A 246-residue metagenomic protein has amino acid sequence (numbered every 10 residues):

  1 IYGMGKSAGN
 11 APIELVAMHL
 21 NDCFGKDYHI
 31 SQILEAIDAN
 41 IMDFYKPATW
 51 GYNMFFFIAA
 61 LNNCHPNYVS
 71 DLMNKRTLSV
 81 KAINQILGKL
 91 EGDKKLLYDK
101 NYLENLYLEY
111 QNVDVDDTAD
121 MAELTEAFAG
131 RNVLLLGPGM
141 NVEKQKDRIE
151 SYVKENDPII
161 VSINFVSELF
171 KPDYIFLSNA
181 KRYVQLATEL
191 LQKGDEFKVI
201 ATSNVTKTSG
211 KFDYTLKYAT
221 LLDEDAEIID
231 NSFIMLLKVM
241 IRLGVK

Functional and structural regions predicted by a protein language model:
I1, L134-N141, N164, S232 (+2 more regions): Glycine-rich anion-binding loop/nest that anchors nucleotide
I1-A122: Catalytic cores and adjacent flexible loops of soluble metabolic enzymes that perform enolate/carbanion chemistry on
G5-S7, A11, G139-N141, V166: Gly/Ser/Thr-rich beta-alpha loop segments that engage phosphate groups in nucleotides
M18, D22, E150-Y152, L177: Alpha-helix termini
L20, L72, L134-L136, I175 (+1 more regions): Generic structural hydrophobic/aromatic packing signal, biased to beta-strands
K26-S31, K144, Q192-D195: Short, mixed-charge, low-aromatic patches
K94-D157, E168-P172, V184-T188, Q192-K193: N-terminal donor/sugar-recognition subdomains of glycan-related enzymes, prototypically the membrane-proximal stem
Y152-I159, F165-G244: Acidic/Gly/His-enriched mid-domain segments of enzyme catalytic cores or analogous surface patches that mediate
